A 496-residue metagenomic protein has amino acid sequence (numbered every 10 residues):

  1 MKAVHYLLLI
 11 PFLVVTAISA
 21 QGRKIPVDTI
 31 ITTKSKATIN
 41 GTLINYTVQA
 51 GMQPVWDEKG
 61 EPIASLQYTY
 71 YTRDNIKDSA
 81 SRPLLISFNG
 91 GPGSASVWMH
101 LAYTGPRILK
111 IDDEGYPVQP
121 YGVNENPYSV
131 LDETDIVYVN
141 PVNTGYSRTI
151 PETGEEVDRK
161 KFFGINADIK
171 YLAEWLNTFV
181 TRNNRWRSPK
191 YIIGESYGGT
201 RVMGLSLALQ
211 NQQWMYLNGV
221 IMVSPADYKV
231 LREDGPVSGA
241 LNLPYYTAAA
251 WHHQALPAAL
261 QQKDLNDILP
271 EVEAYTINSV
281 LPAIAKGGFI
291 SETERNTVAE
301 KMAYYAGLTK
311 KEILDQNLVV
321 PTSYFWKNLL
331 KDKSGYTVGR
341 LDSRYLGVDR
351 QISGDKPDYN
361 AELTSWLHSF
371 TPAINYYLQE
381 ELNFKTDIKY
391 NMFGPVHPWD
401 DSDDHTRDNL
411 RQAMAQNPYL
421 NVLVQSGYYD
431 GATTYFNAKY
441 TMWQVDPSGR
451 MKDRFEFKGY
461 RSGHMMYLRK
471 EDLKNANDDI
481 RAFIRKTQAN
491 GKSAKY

Functional and structural regions predicted by a protein language model:
A20-L84, S96, A102, A494: Catalytic-loop region of hydrolases
G60-K161, W443: N-terminal cap/lid subdomain of alpha/beta-hydrolase-fold enzymes
P106-K110, Q210-K301: A catalytic-pocket lid/entrance helix-loop region that shapes and gates access to the active site across common
L131-D132, P141, K160-V180: Alpha/beta-hydrolase active-site loop
R185-Y197: Alpha/beta-hydrolase fold nucleophile elbow
G204, L420, T434-Q444: Short alpha-helix in the alpha/beta-hydrolase fold that links the catalytic acid
G287-T433: Alpha/beta-hydrolase fold catalytic core
R461-D472: Catalytic histidine-centered segment of alpha/beta-hydrolase-like enzymes
